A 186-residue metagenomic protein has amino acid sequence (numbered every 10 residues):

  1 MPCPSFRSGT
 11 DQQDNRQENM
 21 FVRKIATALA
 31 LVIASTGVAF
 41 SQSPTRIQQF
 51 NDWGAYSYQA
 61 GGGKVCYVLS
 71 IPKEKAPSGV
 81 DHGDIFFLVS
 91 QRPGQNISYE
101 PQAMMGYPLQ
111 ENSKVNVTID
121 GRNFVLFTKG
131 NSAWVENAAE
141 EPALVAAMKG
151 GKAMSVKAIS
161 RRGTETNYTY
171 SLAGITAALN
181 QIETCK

Functional and structural regions predicted by a protein language model:
F6, R16-Q17, W53: Alpha-helical and His/Cys-centered functional microenvironments
D14-L29: Bacterial N-terminal signal peptides that target proteins for export
V32-I33: Classic N-terminal secretory signal peptides
S41-K186: A generic "folded-domain core" signal
